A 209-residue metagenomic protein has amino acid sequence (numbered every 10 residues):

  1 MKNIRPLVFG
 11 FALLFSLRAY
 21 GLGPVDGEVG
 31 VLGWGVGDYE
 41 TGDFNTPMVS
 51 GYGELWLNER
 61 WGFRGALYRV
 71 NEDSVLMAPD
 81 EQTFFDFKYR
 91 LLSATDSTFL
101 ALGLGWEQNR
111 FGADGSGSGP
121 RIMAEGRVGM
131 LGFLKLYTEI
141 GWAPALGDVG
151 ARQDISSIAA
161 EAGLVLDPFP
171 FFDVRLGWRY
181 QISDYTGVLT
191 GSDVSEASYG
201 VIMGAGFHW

Functional and structural regions predicted by a protein language model:
Y20-D73, G206: Short glycine/proline- and aromatic-enriched beta-strand/turn motifs that initiate or cap beta-hairpins
G27, E59-G65, A94-L100, L131-T138 (+2 more regions): Repeated loop/turn-to-beta-strand initiation elements of outer-membrane beta-barrel proteins
V29-G35, F63-R69, L102-Q108, G126 (+2 more regions): Transmembrane beta-barrel strands of outer-membrane/channel proteins
G35-D43, R69-V75, S93-T95, Q108-D114 (+2 more regions): Gram-negative outer-membrane beta-barrel proteins
D43-V49, A78-F85, T98, S116-P120 (+2 more regions): Residues that define the transmembrane beta-barrel architecture of outer-membrane proteins
L55, E59, Y89-S93, G126-V128 (+3 more regions): Residue-level signature of outer-membrane beta-barrel architecture
D96-A101, G105-V149, I155: Detector for outer-membrane/organellar transmembrane beta-barrel domains, recognizing the amphipathic beta-strand
L166-D167, E196-W209: Outer-membrane beta-barrel "beta-signal"
